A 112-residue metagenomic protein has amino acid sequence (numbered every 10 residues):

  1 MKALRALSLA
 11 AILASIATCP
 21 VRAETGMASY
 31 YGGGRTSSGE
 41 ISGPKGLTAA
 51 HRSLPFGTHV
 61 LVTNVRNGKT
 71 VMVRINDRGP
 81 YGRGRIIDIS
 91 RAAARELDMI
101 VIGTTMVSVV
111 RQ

Functional and structural regions predicted by a protein language model:
K2-L13, T18-Q112: Secreted/periplasmic proteins
